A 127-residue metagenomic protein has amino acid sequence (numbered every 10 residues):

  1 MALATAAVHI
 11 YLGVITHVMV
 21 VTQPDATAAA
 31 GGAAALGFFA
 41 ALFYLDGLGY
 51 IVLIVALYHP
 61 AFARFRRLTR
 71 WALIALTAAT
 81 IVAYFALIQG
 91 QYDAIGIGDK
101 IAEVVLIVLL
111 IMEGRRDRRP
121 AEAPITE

Functional and structural regions predicted by a protein language model:
M1-E127: Membrane-interface extramembranous regions
